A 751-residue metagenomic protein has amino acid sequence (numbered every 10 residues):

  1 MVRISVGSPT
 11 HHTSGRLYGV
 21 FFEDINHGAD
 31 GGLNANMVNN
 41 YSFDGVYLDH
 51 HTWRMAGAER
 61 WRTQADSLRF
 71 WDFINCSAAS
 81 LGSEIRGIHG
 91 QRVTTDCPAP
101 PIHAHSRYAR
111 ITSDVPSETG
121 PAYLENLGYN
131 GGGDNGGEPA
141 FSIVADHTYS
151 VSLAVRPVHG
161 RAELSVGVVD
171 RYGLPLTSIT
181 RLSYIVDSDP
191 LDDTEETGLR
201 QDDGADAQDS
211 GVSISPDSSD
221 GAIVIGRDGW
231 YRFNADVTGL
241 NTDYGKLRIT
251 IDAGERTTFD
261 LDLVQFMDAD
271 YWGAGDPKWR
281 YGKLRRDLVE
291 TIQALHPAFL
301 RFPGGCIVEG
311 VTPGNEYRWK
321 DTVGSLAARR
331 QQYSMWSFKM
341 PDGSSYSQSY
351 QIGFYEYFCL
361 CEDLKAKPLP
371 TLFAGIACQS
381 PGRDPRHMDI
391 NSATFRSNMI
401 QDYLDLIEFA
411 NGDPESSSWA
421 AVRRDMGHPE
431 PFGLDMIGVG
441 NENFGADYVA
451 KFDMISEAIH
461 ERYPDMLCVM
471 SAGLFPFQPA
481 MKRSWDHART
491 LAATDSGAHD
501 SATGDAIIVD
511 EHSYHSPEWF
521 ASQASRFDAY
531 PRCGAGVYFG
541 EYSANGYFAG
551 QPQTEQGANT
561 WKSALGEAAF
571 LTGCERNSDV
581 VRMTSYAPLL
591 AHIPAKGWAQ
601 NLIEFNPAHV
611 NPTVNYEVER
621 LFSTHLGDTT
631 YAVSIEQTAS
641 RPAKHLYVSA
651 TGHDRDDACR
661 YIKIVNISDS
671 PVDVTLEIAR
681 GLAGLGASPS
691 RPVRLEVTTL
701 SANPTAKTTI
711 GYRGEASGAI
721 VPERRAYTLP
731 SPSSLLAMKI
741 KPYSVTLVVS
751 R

Functional and structural regions predicted by a protein language model:
M1-C306, V311-S349, K367, D384-T394 (+7 more regions): Extracellular and organelle-lumenal recognition/adhesion modules and their flexible linkers in secreted
S14-Y18, L295-F299, L364-L369, F432-D435 (+5 more regions): Loop/turn elements at helix/coil->beta-strand transitions in domains of secreted/extracellular proteins
V20, L153, H296, C361 (+6 more regions): Conserved, mostly hydrophobic/aromatic
I25, I376-Q379, G534-L626, T630-V648: Aromatic/acidic polysaccharide-binding cleft in carbohydrate-active enzymes
D30, T52-M55, L300-F302, D465-M470 (+4 more regions): Acidic/polar loop patches that form or flank catalytic/metal-binding clefts of enzymes that bind anionic ligands
P277-P297, Y350, F354-L360, L364 (+3 more regions): An active-site-proximal structural segment forming one wall of the substrate-binding cleft that immediately precedes
D405, F409, D413-E415, D425-M436 (+4 more regions): Active-site neighborhood of glycoside hydrolase catalytic domains
I667-R751: C-terminal beta-sandwich/jelly-roll accessory domains of carbohydrate-active enzymes
